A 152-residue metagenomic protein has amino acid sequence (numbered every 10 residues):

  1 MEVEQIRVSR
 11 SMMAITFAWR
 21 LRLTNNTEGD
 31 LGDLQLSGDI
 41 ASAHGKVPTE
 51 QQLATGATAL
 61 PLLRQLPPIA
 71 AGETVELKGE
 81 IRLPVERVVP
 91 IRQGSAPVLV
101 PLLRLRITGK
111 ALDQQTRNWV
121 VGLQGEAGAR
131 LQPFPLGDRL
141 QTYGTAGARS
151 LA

Functional and structural regions predicted by a protein language model:
M1-A18, S150: Low-complexity, acidic Ser/Thr/Pro/Gly-rich terminal tails and inter-domain linkers that flank the onset of structured
R22-D30: Asparagine-centered strand-capping/turn motif at beta-strand->loop junctions
L36-G38: Hydrophobic beta-strand segments
I40-A54: Short aromatic-acidic-glycine turn motif
L53-S95: Intrinsically disordered, low-complexity Pro/Gly/Ser/Thr-rich segments with frequent PxxP/GP/PP motifs and embedded
L83-E86, Q93-D113: Internal, hydrophobic beta-strand segments that form the core of beta-sheet-rich folds
S95, I107-A152: Acidic, serine/threonine- and proline-rich intrinsically disordered appendage/tail regions
